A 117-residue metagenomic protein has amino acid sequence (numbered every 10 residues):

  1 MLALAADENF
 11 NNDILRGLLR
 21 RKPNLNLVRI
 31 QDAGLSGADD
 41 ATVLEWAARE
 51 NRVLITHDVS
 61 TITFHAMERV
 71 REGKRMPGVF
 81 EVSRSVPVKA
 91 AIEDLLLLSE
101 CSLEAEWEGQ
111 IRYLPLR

Functional and structural regions predicted by a protein language model:
A3-E8, N12-L25, Q31-L35, A41-L44 (+1 more regions): Acidic, PIN/NYN-like endoribonuclease modules and their adjacent C-terminal/linker elements
D40, A48, R52-M67: Acidic, metal-binding active-site segment of PIN/NYN-like and related structure-specific nucleases
